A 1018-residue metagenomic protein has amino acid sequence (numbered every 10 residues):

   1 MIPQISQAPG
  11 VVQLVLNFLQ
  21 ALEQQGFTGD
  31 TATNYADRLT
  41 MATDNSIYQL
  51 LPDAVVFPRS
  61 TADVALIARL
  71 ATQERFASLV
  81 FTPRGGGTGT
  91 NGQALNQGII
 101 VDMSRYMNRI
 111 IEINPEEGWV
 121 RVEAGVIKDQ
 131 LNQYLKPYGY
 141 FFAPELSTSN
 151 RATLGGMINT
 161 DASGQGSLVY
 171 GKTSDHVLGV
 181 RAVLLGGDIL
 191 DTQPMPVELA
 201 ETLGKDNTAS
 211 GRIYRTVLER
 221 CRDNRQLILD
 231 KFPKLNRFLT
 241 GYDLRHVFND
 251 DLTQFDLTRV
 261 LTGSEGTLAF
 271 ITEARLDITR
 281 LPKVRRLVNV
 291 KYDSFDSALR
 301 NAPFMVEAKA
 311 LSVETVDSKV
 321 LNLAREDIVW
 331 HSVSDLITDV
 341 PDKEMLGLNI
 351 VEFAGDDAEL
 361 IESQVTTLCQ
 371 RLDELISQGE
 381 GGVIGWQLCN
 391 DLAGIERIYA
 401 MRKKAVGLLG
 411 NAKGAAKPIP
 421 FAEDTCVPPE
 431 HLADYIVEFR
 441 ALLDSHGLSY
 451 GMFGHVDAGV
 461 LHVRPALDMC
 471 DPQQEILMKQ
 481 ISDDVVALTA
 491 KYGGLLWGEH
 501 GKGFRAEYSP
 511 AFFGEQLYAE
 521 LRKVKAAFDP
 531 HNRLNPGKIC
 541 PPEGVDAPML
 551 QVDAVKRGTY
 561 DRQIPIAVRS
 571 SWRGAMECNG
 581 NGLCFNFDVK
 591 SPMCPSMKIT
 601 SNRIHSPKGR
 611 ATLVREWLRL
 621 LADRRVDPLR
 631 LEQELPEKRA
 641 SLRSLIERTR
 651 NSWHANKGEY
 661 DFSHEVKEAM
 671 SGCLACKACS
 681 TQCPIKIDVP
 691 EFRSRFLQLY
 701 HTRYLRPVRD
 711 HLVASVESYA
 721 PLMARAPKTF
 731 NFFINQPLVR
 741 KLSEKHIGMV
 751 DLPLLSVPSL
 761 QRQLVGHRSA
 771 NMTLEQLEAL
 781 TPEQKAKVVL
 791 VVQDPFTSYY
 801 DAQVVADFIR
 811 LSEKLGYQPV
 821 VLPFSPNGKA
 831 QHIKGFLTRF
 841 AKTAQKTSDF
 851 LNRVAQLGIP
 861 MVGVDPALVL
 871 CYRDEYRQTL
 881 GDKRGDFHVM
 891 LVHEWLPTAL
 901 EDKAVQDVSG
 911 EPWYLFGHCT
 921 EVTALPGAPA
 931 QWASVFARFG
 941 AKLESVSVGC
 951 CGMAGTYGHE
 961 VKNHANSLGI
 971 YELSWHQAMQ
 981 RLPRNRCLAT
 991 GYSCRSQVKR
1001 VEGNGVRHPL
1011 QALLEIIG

Functional and structural regions predicted by a protein language model:
M1-T72, F76, G86-G118, S147 (+6 more regions): N-terminal flexible segment immediately upstream of the FAD-binding catalytic core in FAD-dependent oxidoreductases
I5-Q7, T28-N34, S78-V80, A143-L146 (+10 more regions): Flexible, glycine/charged-enriched surface loops at secondary-structure junctions
I47-A77, F81, I99, M103-T148 (+6 more regions): N-terminal glycine-rich flavin-associated loop
M157-N159, S163-D250, Q254-R325, W330 (+3 more regions): Mobile "lid/hinge" segments at catalytic clefts and subdomain interfaces of large enzymes
G179-V180, D188, K205-R222, E507 (+1 more regions): Polar, glycine-rich mid-to-C-terminal structural blocks that act as macromolecule-binding/assembly scaffolds
A274, A308-A415, G454, I599-T600 (+3 more regions): Terminal amphipathic helices with adjacent charged low-complexity linkers/tails
D529, P536, P690-G1018: Iron-sulfur cluster-binding electron-transfer modules in prokaryotic oxidoreductases
L550-N581, F585-M723, A841-D849, G885 (+6 more regions): Ferredoxin-type iron-sulfur electron-transfer modules in oxidoreductases and energy-metabolism complexes
